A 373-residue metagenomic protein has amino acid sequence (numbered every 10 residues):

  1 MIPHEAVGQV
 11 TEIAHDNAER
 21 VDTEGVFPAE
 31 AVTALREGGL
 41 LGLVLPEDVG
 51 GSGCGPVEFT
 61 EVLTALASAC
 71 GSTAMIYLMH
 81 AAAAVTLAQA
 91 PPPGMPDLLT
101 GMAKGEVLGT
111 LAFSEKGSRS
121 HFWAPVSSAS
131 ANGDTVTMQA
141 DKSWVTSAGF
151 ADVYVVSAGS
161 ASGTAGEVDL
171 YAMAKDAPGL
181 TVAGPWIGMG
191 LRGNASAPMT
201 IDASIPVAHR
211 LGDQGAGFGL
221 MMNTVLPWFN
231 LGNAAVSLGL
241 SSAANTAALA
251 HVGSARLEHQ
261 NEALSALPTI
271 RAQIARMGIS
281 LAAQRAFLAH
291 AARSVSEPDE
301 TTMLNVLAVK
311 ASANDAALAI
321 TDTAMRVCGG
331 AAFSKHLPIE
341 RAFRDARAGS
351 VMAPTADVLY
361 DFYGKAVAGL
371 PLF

Functional and structural regions predicted by a protein language model:
V10, A234, S241, A248 (+7 more regions): Amphipathic alpha-helices that form helix-helix packing interfaces
H15-T23, A282-S312, M325-F333: C-terminal helix-coil-helix/basic helical segment that borders enzyme active sites and/or dimer interfaces and provides
A29-E37, L41-T146: Glycine-rich flavin
D141-T181: A short core secondary-structure module
S143-A148, W228-G232, G349-M352: Glycine-rich phosphate/pyrophosphate-binding beta-alpha loops
G188-S280: Glycine-rich beta->alpha junctions and the first turn(s) of the following alpha-helix
P227-N230, A234, S265-I274, T302-S312 (+1 more regions): Alpha-helical scaffold segments that form or flank carboxylate-/histidine-based iron centers
G330-F373: Glycine-rich phosphate/cofactor-binding loops in nucleotide/flavin-utilizing enzymes
